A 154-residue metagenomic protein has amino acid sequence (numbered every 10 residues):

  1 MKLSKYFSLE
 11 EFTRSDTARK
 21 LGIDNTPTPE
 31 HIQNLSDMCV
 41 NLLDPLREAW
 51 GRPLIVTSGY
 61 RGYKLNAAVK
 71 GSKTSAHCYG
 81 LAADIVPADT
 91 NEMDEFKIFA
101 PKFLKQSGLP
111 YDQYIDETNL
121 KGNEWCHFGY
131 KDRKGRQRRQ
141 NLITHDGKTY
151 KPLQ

Functional and structural regions predicted by a protein language model:
M1-R47, K121, R138, L142-Q154: Extracytoplasmic cell-surface/polysaccharide-interacting catalytic and binding patches
M38-L42, L65, L81, E92-F96: Amphipathic alpha-helical interface surfaces
V40-K70: Extended, low-complexity, intrinsically disordered C-terminal regulatory tails of eukaryotic serine/threonine kinases
L54, A83, W125-C126: A broad, low-specificity signal marking well-ordered, structured residues that form hydrophobic/aromatic
V69-C78, E117-N119: Short, flexible, solvent-exposed loop/turn segments with mixed acidic/basic and small polar residues
K73-D94: Acidic, His- and aromatic-enriched active-site or binding-groove loops in soluble protein domains that engage sugars
P87-Q154: Catalytic cores and adjacent binding grooves of peptidoglycan-active enzymes
